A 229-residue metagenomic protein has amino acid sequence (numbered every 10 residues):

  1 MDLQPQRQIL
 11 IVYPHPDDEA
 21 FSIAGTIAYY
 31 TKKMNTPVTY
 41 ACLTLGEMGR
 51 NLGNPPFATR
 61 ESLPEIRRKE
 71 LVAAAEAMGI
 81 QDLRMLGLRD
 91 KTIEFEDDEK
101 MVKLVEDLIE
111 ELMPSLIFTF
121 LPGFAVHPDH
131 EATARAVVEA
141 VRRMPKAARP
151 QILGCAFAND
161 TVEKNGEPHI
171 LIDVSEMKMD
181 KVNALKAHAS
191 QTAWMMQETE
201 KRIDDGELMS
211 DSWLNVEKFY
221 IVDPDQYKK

Functional and structural regions predicted by a protein language model:
M1-L10, D82, K91, F95-K229: Metal-dependent de-N-acetylase/amidase catalytic core
M1-L112, E139-K146: Active-site rim/loop-helix segments in enzyme catalytic domains that contact anionic ligands
